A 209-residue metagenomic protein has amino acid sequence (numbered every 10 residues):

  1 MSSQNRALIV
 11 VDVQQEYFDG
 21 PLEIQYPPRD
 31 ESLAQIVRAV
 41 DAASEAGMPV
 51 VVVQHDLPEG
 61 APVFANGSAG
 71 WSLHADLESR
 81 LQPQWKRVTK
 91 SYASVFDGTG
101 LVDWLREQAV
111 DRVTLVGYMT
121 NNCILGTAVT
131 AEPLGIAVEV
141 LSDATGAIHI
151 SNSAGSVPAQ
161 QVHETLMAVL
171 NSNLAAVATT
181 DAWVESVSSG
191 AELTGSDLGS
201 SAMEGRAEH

Functional and structural regions predicted by a protein language model:
M1-A7, A34-A46, V63-H209: Active-site-adjacent betaalpha module
L8-V13: N-terminal nucleotide-binding beta1-loop-alpha1 segment
Q14-D19: Short acidic, Gly/Ser-rich segments with clustered Asp/Glu that frequently serve as metal-coordination loops in enzyme
L22-R29, A61-F64, G155-S156: Short glycine-enriched, charge-decorated loop/helix-capping segments at active-site entrances that position
A43-P58: Von Willebrand factor
